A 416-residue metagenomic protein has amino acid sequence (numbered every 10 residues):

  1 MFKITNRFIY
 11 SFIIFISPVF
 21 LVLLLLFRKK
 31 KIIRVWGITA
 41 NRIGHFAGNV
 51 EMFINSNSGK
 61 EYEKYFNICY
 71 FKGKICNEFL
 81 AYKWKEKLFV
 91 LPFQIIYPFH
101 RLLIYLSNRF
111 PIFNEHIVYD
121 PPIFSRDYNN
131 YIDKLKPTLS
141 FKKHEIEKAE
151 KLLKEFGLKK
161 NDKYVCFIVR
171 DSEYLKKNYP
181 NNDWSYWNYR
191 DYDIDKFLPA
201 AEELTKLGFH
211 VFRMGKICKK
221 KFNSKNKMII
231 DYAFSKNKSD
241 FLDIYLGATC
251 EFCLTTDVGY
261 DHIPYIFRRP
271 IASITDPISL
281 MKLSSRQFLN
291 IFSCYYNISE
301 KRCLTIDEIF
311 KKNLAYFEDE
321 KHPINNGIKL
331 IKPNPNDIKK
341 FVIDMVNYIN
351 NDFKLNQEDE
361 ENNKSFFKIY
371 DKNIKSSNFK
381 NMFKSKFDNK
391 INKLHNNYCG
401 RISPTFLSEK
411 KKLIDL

Functional and structural regions predicted by a protein language model:
M1-L416: N-terminal targeting/anchoring "stem" of glycan-biosynthesis enzymes
